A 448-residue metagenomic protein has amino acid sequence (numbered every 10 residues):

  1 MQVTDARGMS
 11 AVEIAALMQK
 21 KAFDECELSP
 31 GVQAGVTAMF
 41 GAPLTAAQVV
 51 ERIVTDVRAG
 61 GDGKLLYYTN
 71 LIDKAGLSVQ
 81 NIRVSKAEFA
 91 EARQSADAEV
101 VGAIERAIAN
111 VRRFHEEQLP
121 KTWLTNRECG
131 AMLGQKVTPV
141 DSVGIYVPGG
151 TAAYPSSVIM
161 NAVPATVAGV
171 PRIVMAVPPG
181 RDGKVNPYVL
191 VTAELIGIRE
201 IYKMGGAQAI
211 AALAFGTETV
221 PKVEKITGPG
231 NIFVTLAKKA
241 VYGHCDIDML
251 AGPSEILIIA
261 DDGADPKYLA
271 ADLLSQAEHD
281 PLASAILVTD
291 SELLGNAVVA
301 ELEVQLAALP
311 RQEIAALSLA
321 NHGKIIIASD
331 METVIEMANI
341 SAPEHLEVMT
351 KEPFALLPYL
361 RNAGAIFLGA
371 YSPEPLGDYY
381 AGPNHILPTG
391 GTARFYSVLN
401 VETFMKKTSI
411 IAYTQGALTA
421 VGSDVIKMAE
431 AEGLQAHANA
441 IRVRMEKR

Functional and structural regions predicted by a protein language model:
M1-D141: N-terminal Rossmann-like NAD(P)+-binding subdomain of aldehyde/semialdehyde dehydrogenases
P120-T125, D246, A283-V288, A308-L319 (+3 more regions): Flexible, glycine/charged-enriched surface loops at secondary-structure junctions
T125-V191: Conserved small-residue-rich beta-alpha loop and adjacent elements that most often cradle the phosphate/pyrophosphate
M160-P171, E194-I196, A214-V220, K238-A240 (+1 more regions): Alpha-helix C-terminal capping segments
G197-Y268, D272-S275, H279-S284: Conserved NAD(P)+-binding/catalytic subdomain of aldehyde/semialdehyde dehydrogenases
H279, L287-A363: A glycine- and small/hydrophobic-rich beta-loop-beta segment that serves as a flexible "lid/hinge" or phosphate-binding
N339-R448: C-terminal core of ALDH-fold dehydrogenases
